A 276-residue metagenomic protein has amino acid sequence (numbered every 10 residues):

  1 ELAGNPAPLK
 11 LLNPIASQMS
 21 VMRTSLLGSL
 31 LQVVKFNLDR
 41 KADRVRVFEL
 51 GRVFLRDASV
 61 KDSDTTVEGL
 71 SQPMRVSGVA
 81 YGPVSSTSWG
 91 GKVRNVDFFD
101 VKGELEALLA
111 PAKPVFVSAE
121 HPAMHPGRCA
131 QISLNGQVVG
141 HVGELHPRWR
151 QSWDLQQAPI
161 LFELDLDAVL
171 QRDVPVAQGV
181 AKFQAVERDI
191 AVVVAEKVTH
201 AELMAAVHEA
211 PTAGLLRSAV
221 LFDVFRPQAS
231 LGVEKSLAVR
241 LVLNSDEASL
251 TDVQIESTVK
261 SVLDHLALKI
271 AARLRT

Functional and structural regions predicted by a protein language model:
E1-V45, R240-N244, Q254-T276: Extended, well-folded interaction surfaces typified by the phenylalanyl-tRNA synthetase beta subunit core
L2-I15, M19, T65-V67, V138-Q156: Active-site loop ensemble at the mouth of alpha/beta enzyme cores that anchors a bound cofactor
N13-I15, R52, A80-G82, L134 (+1 more regions): Short, structured patches in soluble enzyme cores that scaffold and shape functional sites
L30, S63-D64: Active-site helix-to-loop segments that bind/position phosphate- or nucleotide-bearing substrates and donors across
Q32, F36, R40, R56 (+3 more regions): Short, well-ordered loop/turn and helix-capping segments at boundaries between secondary-structure elements and domains
R40-F48, P111-S118: Acidic/polar loop patches that form or flank catalytic/metal-binding clefts of enzymes that bind anionic ligands
A58-V60: Acidic, serine/proline-rich low-complexity intrinsically disordered regions
S71, S77, S85-T276: A carboxyl-terminal module marker
